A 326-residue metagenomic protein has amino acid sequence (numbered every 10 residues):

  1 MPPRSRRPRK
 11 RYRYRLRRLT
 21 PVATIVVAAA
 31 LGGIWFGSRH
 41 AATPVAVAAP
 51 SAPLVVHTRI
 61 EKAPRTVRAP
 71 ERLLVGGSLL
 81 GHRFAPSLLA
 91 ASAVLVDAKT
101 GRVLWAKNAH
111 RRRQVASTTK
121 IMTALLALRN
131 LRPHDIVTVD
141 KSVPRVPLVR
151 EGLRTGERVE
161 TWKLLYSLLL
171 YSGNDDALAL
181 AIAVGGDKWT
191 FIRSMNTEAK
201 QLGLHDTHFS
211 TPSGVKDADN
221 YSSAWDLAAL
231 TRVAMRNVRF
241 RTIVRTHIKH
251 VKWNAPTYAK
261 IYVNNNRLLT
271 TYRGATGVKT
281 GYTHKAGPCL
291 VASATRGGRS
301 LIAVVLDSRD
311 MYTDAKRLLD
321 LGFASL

Functional and structural regions predicted by a protein language model:
M1-L19: N-terminal Lys/Arg-rich, disordered targeting/topogenic segments
P2-R4, G37, A41-A48, P53-L54 (+3 more regions): Active-site-adjacent loops and short helices of periplasmic peptidoglycan-processing enzymes
R13-L16, A28, S51, E71: Generic N-terminal initiation segments characterized by hydrophobic and/or small/turn-forming residues
R18-P21, G33, G37, S51-L54 (+3 more regions): Domain-terminus/edge residues, biased toward the C-terminal soluble/receptor-binding domains of extracytoplasmic
T24-G32: Core hydrophobic alpha-helical membrane-spanning segments
V27-A28, G76, V96, E151 (+5 more regions): Short, flexible coil/turn micro-motifs enriched in small/turn-prone residues
